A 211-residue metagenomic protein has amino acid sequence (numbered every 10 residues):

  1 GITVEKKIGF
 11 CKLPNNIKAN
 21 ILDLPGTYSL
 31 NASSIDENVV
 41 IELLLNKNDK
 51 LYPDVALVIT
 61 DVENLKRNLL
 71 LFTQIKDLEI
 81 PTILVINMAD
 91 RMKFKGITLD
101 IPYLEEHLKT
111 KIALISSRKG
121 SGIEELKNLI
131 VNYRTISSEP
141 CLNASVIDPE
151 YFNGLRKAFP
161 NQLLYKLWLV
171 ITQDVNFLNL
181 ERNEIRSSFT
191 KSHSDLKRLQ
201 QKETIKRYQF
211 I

Functional and structural regions predicted by a protein language model:
G1, G26-Y28, V62-L65, M88-K93 (+1 more regions): Conserved nucleotide-binding/hydrolysis micro-motifs of P-loop NTPases
G1-I35, K47, V55: Conserved G1/Walker A P-loop phosphate-binding module
G9-N16, V39-A113: Conserved C-terminal guanine-recognition region of P-loop GTPase G domains, centered on the G4
F10, N20-I21, I83, A113-S116 (+2 more regions): Structured core elements
L30, D61, S116, K197-T204: Hydrophobic alpha-helical scaffolding
A32, D36-V39, Y52, R67-L71 (+9 more regions): Helical mechanochemical/support elements of P-loop NTPase systems and associated helical scaffolds
D90-A144: Canonical P-loop GTPase G-domain recognition
K109, Y133-I211: Extended helical scaffolds that flank P-loop GTPase cores
